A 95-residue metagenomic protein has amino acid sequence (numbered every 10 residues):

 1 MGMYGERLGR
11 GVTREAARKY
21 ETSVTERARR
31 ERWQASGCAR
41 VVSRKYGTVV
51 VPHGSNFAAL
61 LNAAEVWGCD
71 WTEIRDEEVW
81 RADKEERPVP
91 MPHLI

Functional and structural regions predicted by a protein language model:
G2-A16: Contiguous bioactive effector segments
G11, K45-N56: A short, exposed loop/beta-hairpin motif centered on an aromatic-Gly-Thr core
V12-R29: N-terminal intrinsically disordered, low-complexity tails
E21, Q34, L61-A64: Residue-level detector of alpha-helical secondary structure
R29-G47: Short aromatic-glycine-(Arg/Gly/Cys) micro-motifs in beta-strand/loop hairpins
R40-S43, V50-P52, R81, P88: Short linear proline/tyrosine/threonine-rich motifs used for host-factor recruitment and membrane trafficking/assembly
G54-T72: A short, charged, amphipathic alpha-helix used as a generic interaction element across diverse proteins
V66-I95: Short, mixed-charge low-complexity intrinsically disordered segments
